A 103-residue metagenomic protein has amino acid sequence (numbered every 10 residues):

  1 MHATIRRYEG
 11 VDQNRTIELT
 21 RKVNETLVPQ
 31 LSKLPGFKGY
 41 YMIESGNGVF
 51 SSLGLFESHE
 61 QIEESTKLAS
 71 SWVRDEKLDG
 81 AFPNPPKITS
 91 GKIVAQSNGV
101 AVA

Functional and structural regions predicted by a protein language model:
M1-S51, E57-S71, L78-A103: Short S/T/G/P-rich N-terminal loop/turn motif that feeds into the first structured element of a domain
